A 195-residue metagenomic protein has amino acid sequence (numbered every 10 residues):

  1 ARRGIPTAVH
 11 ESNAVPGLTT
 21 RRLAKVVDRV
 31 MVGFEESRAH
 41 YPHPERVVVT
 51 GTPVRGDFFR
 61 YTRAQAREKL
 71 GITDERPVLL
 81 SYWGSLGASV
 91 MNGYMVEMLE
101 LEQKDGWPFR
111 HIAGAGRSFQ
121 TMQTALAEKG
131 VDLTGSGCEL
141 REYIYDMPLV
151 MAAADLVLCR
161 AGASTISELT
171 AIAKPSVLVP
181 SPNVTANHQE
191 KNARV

Functional and structural regions predicted by a protein language model:
R2-A64: Active-site-proximal region of nucleotide-activated glycan assembly enzymes, centered on histidine/acidic-rich loops
R3-G4, K25-V27, P42-E45, D105 (+3 more regions): Short, structured coil segments at secondary-structure junctions
G4-T7, F109, S176: Hydrophobic beta-strand scaffold residues
T20-R21, E100, S167, R194: Alpha-helical segments flanking ligand/cofactor-binding loops in enzyme cores
E35, G84, G114, A161-G162 (+1 more regions): Short glycine-/small-residue-rich Rossmann-like dinucleotide-binding loops
V49-T50, R141, V179: Hydrophobic residues at beta-strand termini and immediately following loops that shape nucleotide-binding pockets
Q65, I72-V157, E190-R194: Donor-nucleotide binding loops and adjacent catalytic segments primarily of GT-B fold Leloir glycosyltransferases
M147-A186: A donor-sugar binding/catalytic signature common to diverse glycosyltransferases and related nucleotide-sugar
